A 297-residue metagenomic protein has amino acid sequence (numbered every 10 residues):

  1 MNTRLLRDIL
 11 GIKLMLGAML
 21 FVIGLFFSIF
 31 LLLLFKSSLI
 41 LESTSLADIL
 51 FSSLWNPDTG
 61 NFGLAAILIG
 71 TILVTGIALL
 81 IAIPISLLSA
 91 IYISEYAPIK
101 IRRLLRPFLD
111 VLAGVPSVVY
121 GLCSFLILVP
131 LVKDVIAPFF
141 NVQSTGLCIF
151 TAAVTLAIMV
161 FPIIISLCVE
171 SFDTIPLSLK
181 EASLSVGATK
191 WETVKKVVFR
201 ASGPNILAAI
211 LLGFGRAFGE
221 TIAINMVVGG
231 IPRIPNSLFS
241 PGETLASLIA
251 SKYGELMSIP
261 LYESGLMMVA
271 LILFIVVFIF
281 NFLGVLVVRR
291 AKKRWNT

Functional and structural regions predicted by a protein language model:
T3, I77-L109, P130, G284-K293: Transmembrane-helix boundary motif in ABC transporter permease subunits
T3-I9, K13, L34-A78, P98-I99 (+1 more regions): Periplasmic/extracellular loop-to-transmembrane helix junction in inner-membrane transport proteins
S43-F62, G121-I158, V228: Membrane-interfacial helix termini and adjacent extracytoplasmic/periplasmic loops of multi-pass transporters
L64-Y92, I210, I279: Transmembrane alpha-helix signature in integral membrane proteins
P107, V111, I164-C168, K190-V228: Transmembrane alpha-helices
P116, V186-G187, R200: Glycine/proline-centered hinge or cleavage motifs at structural transition points of membrane proteins
F139, I224-F274: Interhelical loop and adjacent transmembrane-helix boundary motif in polytopic membrane transport permeases
V169-L177, L211, G254-T297: C-terminal transmembrane helix and the adjacent membrane-cytosol boundary/short C-terminal tail of inner/organellar
